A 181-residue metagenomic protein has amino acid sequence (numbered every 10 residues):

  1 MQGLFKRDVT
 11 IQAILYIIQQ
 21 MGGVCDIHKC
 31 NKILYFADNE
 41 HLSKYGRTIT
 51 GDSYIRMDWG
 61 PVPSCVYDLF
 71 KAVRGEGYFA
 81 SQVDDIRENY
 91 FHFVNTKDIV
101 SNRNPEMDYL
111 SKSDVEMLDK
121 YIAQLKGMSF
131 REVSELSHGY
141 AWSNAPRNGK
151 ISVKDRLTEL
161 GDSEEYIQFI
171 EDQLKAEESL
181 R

Functional and structural regions predicted by a protein language model:
M1-R181: Domain-edge interaction signal
